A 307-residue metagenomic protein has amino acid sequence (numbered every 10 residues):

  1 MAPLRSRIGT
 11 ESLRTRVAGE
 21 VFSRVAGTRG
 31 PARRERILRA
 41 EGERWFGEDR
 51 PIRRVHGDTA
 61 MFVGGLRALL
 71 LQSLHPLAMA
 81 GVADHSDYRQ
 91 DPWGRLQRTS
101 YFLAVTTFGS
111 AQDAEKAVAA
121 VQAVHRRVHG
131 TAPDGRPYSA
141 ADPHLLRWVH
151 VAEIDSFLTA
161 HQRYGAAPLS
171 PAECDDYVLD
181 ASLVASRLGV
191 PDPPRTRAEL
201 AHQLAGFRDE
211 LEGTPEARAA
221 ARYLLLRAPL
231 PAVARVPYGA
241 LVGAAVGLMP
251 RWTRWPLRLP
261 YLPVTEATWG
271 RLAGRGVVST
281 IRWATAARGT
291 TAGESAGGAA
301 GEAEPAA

Functional and structural regions predicted by a protein language model:
M1-W148, A152-A307: Mature, function-bearing regions of proteins
